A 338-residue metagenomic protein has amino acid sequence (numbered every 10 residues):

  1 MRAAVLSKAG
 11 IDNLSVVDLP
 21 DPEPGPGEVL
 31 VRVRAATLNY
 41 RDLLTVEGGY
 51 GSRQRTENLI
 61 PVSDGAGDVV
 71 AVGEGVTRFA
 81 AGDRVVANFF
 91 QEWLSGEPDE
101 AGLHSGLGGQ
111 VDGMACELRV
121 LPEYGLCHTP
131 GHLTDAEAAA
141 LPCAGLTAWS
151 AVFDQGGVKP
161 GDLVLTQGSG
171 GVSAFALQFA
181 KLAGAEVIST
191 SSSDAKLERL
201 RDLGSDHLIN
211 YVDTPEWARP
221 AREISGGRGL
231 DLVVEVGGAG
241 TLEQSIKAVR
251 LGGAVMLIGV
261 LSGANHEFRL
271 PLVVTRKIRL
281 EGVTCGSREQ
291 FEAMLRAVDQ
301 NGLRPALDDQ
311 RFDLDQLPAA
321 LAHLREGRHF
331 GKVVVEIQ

Functional and structural regions predicted by a protein language model:
A3, E243-I246, R288-Q338: C-terminal hydrophobic helical "lid"/dimerization subdomain of Rossmann-like NAD(P)H-dependent oxidoreductases
P20-A36, Y50-L94, Q110, P130-H132: Glycine-rich beta-strand-centered segment in the early N-terminal region that forms part of a ligand/cofactor-binding
R32, F89-Q167: NAD(P)H dinucleotide-binding glycine-rich loop of Rossmann-like/cofactor-binding domains, especially the beta1-alpha1
R34-A35, E74, F90-Q91, Y124 (+3 more regions): Short, surface-exposed secondary-structure boundary micro-motifs
L163-T166, K181-T241: Adenosine-nucleotide cofactor-binding segment
S173-A174: N-terminal Rossmann-fold NAD(P) dinucleotide-binding loop
L251-I258, E267-L307: Rossmann-fold dehydrogenase core element
